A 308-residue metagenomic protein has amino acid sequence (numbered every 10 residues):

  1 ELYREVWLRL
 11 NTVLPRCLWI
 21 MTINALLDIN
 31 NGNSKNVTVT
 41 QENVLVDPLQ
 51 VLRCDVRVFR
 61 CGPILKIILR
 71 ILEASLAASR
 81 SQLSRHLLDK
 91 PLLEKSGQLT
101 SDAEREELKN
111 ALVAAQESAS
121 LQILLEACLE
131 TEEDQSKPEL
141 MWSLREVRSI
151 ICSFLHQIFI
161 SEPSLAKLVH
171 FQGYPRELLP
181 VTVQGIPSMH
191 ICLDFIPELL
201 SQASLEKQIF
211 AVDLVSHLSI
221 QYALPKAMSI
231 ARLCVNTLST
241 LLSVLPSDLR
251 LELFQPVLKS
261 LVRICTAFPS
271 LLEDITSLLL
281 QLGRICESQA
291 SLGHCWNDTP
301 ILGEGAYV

Functional and structural regions predicted by a protein language model:
E1-V308: Extended alpha-solenoid scaffolds built from HEAT/ARM-like alpha-helical repeats and adjacent low-complexity/polar
